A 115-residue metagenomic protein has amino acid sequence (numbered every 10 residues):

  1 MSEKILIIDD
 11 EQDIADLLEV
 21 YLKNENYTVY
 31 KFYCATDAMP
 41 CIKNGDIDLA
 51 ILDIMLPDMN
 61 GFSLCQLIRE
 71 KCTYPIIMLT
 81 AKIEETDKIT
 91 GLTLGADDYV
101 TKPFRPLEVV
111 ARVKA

Functional and structural regions predicted by a protein language model:
M1-A115: N-terminal/domain-start alpha-helical segments
